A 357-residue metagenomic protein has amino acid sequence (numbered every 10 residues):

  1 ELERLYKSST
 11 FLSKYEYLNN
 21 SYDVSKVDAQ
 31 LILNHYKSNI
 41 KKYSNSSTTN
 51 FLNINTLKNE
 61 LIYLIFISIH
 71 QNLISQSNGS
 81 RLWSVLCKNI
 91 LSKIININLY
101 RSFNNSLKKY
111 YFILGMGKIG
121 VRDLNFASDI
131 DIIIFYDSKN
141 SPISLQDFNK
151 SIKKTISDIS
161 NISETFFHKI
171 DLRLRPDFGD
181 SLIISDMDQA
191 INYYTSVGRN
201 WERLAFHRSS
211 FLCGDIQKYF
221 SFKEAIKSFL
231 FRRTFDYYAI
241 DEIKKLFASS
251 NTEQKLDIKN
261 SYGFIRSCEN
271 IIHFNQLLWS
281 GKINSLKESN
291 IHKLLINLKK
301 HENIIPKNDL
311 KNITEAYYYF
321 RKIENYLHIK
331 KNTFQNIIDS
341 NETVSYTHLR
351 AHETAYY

Functional and structural regions predicted by a protein language model:
E1-R350: A nucleotide- and high-energy phosphate-metabolite-utilizing enzyme signature
A351-Y357: A short, hydrophobic C-terminal helix/tail in secreted or cell-surface proteins
